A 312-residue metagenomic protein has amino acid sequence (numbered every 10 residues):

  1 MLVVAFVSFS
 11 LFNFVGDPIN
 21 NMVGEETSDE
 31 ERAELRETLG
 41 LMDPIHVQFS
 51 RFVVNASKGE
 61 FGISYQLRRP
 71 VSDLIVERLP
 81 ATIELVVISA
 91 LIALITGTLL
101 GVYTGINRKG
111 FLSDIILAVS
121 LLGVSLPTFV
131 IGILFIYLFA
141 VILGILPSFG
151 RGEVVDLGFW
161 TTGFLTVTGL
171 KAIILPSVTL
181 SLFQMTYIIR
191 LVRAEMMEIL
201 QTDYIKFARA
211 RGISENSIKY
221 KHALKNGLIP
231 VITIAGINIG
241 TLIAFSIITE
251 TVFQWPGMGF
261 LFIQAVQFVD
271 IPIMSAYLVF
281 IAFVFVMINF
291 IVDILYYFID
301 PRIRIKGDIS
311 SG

Functional and structural regions predicted by a protein language model:
L2-S50, L143-L165: Hydrophobic alpha-helical transmembrane segments of membrane transport/permease proteins and related membrane-embedded
V3, V7, L11, V15 (+7 more regions): Alpha-helical membrane-inserting segments
S8-F12, G132, I136, A140 (+4 more regions): Juxtamembrane/transmembrane-helix interface segments of polytopic membrane transporters
F14-V15, G123-L126, I243: Transmembrane helix irregularities
E31, L35, I45-F61, V71 (+7 more regions): Hydrophobic alpha-helical segments of integral membrane proteins, encompassing both true transmembrane helices
M42-T98: An internal, D/E-rich "acidic patch" concept
L79-L112, W160-G312: Alpha-helical transmembrane segments of integral membrane proteins, especially multi-pass inner/plasma-membrane
A118, L122-L126, V130-M185: Membrane-water interface segments at transmembrane-helix boundaries in multipass membrane proteins
